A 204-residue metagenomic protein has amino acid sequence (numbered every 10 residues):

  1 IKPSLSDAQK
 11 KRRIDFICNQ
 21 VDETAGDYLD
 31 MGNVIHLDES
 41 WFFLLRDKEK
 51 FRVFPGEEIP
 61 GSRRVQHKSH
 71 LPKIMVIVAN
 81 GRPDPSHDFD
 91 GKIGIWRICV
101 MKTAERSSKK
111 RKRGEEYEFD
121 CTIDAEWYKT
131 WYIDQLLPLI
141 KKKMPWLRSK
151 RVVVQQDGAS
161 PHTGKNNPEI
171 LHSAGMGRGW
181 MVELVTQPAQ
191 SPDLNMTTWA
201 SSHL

Functional and structural regions predicted by a protein language model:
P3, D7, Q156-G158, K165 (+1 more regions): RNase H-like two-metal-ion nuclease catalytic core shared by retroviral integrases and related mobile-element nucleases
K10-P138: Extended, low-complexity cationic-aromatic segments
I17, L37-D38, V78, V154-D157 (+2 more regions): Structural signal for hydrophobic/aromatic residues that build the beta-strand cores of folded beta-sheet domains
S40-F42, G81-P83, A159-P161, A189-P192: Conserved beta-strand elements of beta-rich interaction domains across eukaryotes, especially beta-propellers
D47-E49, D90-G91, N166-E169, T198-W199: Short coil/turn segments at secondary-structure boundaries
G56-E58, M181-E183, L204: Short glycine/proline- and charge-enriched loop/turn segments that cap or connect secondary-structure elements
T122-Q187: RNase H-like DDE/DDD metal-dependent nuclease/strand-transfer catalytic core used by mobile genetic elements
